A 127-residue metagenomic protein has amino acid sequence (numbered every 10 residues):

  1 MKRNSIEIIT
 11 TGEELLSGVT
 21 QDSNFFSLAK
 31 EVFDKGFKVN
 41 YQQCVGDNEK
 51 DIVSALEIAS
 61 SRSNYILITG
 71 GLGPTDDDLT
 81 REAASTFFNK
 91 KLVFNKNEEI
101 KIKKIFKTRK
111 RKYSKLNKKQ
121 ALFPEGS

Functional and structural regions predicted by a protein language model:
M1-Q42: Glycine-rich phosphate/diphosphate-binding loop of Rossmann-like nucleotide-binding domains
E13-E14, G71-P74: Short glycine-rich anion-binding loops that position phosphate/pyrophosphate groups of nucleotides and phosphorylated
Y41-D51: Short beta->alpha junction loops
D51, L79-G126: Proline/glycine-rich low-complexity loops and linkers
S63: An anion/phosphate-binding loop that grips the pyrophosphate of nucleotide cofactors and donors
